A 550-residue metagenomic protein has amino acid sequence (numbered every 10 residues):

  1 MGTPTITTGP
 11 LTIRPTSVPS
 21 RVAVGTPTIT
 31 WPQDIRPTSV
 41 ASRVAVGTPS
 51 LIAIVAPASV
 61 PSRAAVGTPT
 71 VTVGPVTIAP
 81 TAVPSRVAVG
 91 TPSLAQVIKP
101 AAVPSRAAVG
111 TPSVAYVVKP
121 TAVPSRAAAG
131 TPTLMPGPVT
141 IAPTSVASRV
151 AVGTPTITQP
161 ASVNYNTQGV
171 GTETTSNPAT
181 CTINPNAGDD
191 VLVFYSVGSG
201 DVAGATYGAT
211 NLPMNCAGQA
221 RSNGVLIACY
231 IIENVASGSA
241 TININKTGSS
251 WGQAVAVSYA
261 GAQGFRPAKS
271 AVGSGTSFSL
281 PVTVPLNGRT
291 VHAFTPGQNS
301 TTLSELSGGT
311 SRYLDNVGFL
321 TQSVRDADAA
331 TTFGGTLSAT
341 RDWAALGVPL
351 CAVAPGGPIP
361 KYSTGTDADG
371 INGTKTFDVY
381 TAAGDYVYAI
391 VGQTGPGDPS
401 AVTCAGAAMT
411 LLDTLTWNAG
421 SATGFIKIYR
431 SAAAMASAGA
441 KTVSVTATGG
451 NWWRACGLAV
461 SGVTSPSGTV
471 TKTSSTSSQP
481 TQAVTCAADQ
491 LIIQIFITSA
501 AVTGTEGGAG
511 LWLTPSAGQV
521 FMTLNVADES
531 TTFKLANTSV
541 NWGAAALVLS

Functional and structural regions predicted by a protein language model:
M1-Q168, T175-T180, S300, G334 (+1 more regions): Intrinsically disordered, compositionally biased repeat/linker segments
A151, T158-S550: Primarily extracytoplasmic/secreted proteins and surface-exposed domains characterized by disulfide-bonded cysteine
